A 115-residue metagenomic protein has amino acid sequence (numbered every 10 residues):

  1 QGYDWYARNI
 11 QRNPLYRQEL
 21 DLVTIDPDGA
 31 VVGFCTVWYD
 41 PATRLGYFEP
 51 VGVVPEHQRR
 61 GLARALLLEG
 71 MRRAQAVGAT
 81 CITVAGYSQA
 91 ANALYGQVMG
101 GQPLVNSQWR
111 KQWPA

Functional and structural regions predicted by a protein language model:
G2-V53: A conserved beta-strand-loop-helix scaffold within acyl/acetyltransferase catalytic domains
V32-C35, R44-E49, E56-G61, N92-L94 (+1 more regions): Extended hydrophobic-aromatic, low-complexity segments
F48, I82-G86: Conserved hydrophobic beta-strand within the GNAT/NAT acetyltransferase core sheet that lines the active-site cleft
V53-P55, R59-R72, A76, Q97: Conserved acetyl-CoA-binding loop-helix of GNAT-fold acetyltransferases
R64, A76, S88-N106, K111: Conserved active-site alpha-helix within GNAT-family acetyltransferase domains
P114-A115: Extended, charge-rich intrinsically disordered regulatory tails
